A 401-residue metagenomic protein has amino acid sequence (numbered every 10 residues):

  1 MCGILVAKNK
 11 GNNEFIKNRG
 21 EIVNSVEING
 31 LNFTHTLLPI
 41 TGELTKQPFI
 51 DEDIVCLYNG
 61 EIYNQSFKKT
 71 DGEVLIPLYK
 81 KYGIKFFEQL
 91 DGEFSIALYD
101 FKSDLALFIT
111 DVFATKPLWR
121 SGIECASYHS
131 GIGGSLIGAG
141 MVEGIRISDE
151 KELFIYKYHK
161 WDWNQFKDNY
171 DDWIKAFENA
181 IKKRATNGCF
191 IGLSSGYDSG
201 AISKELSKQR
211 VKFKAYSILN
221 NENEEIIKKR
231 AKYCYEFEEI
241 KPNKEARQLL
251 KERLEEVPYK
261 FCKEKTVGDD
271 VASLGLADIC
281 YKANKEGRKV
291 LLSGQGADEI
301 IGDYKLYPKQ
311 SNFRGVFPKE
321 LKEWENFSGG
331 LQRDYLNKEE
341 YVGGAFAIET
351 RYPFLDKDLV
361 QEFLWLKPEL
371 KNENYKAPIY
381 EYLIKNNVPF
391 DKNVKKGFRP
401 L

Functional and structural regions predicted by a protein language model:
M1-E252: Cysteine-centered catalytic environments shared across enzyme families
S25, I240, N372, K392-N393: Short, hydrophobic secondary-structure boundary micro-motifs
T45, F86, G133, F154 (+5 more regions): Glycine-rich, flexible loop/turn motifs
K69, E373-A377, K392: Non-catalytic, surface-exposed connector residues within folded enzymatic/regulatory domains
D162-N387, P400: ATP-dependent adenylate-handling active sites, centered on carboxylate activation for C-N bond formation
D391-L401: Short linear loop/turn motifs
